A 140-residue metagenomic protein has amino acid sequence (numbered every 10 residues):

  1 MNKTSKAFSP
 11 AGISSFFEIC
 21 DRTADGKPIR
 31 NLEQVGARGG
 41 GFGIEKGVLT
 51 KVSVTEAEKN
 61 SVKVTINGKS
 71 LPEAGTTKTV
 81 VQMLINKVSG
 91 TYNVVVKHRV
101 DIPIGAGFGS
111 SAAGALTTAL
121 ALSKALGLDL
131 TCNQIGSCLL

Functional and structural regions predicted by a protein language model:
M1-G105, L128: ATP-binding N-lobe of GHMP and related small-molecule kinases
L49, K78-Q82, L116-S123, G136 (+1 more regions): Predominant activation on well-ordered alpha-helical scaffold segments within soluble catalytic domains
V95-K97, T131-L140: Beta-strand segments within the central parallel beta-sheet cores of soluble alpha/beta enzyme folds
P103, F108, N133-S137: Non-transmembrane, interaction-prone segments in cytosolic or luminal domains
F108-C132: DPxDG-like acidic metal-binding loop motif
